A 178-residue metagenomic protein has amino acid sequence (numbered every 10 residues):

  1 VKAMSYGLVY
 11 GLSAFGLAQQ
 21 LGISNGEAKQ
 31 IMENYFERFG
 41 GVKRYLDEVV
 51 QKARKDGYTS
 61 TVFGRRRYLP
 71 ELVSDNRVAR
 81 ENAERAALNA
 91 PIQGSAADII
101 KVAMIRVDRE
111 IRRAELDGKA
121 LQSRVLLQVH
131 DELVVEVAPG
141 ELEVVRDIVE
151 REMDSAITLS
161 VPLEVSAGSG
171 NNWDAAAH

Functional and structural regions predicted by a protein language model:
V1-H178: Conserved catalytic core of nucleotide polymerization and phosphodiester-bond processing enzymes
